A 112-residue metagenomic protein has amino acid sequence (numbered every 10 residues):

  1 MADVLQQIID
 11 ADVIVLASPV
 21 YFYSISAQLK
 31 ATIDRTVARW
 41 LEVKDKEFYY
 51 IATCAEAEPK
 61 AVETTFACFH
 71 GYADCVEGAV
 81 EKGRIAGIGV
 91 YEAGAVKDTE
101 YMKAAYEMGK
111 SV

Functional and structural regions predicted by a protein language model:
M1-C75: Helix-loop-strand module that forms the ligand-binding subsite of alpha/beta enzymes
H70-V112: Glycine-rich phosphate/pyrophosphate-binding loop and the adjoining helix
